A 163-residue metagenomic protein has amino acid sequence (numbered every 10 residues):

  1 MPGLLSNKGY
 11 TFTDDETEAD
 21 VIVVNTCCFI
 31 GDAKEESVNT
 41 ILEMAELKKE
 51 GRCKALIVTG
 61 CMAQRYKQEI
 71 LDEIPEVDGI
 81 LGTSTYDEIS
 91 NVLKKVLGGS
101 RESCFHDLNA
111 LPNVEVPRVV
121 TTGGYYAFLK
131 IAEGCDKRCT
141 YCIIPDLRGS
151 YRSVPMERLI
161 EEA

Functional and structural regions predicted by a protein language model:
M1-A163: Proteins enriched for Cys/Gly/acidic motifs involved in redox and nucleic-acid/cofactor modification
